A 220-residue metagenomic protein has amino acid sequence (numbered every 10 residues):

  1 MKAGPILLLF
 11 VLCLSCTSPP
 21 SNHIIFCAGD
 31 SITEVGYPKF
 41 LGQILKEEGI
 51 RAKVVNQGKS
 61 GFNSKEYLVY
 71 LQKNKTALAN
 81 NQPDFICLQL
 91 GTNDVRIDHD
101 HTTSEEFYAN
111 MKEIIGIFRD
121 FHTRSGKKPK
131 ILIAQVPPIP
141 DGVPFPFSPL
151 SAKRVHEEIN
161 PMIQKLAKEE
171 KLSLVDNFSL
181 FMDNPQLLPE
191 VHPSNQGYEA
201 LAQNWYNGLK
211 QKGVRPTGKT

Functional and structural regions predicted by a protein language model:
M1-A3, L8-H23: Bacterial Sec-dependent signal peptides at the C-terminal "C-region" and cleavage site
F10-V11, F26, L172, E190: Residue-level signal for helical boundary/lining positions with a hydrophobic bias
L12, V55, L132: Conserved Rossmann-like nucleotide-binding pocket used by diverse enzymes that bind dinucleotide cofactors
C16-E66, L71-Q82, E199-A200: Serine-esterase "nucleophile elbow" of acetyl-processing enzymes
V69-T220: Alpha-helical cap/lid subdomain in secreted, periplasmic, or secretory-pathway luminal O-acyl-processing enzymes
